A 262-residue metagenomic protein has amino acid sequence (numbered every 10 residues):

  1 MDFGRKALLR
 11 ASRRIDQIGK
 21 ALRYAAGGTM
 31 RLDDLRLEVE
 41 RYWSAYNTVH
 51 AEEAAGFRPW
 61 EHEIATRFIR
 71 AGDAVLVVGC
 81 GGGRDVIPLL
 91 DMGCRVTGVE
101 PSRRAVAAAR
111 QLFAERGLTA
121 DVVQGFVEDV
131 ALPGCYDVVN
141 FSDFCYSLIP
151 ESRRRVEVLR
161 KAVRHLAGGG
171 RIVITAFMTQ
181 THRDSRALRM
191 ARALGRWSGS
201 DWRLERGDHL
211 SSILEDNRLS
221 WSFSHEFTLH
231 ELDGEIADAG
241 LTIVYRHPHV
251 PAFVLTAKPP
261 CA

Functional and structural regions predicted by a protein language model:
D2-R70: Conserved class I S-adenosyl-L-methionine
R70, I149-P150, L166-A167: Helix-to-beta-strand junctions that scaffold the AdoMet/dcAdoMet cofactor pocket in Class I SAM-dependent enzymes
G72-G81: Conserved class I S-adenosyl-L-methionine
G82-D129: Class I SAM-dependent methyltransferase SAM/SAH-binding core
E128-V139: A short acidic, Gly/Pro-enriched loop at the edge of an enzyme's catalytic core that lines a small-molecule cofactor
V138-R153: A short SAM/SAH-binding and catalytic strip from SAM-dependent methyltransferases
V156-G168: A short glycine-rich, Lys/Arg-flanked "PGG" loop and its adjoining helix->strand segment in the class I
V173-E235: SAM-dependent methyltransferase
